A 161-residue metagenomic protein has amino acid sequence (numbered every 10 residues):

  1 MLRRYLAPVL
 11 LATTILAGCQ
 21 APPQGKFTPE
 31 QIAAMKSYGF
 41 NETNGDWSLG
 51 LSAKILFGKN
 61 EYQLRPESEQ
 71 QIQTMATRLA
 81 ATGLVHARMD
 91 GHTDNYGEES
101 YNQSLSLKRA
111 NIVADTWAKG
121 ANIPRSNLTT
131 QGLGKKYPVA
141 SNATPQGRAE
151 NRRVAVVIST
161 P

Functional and structural regions predicted by a protein language model:
M1-V9: Bacterial N-terminal signal peptides that target proteins for export
I15-G18: C-terminal motif of bacterial Sec signal peptides marking the signal peptidase cleavage site
Q20-V85: Periplasmic peptidoglycan-binding/tethering modules of Gram-negative envelope proteins
W47, V85-A87, L128, V154: Conserved beta-strand core positions
H92-P161: Periplasmic OmpA-like peptidoglycan-binding domain that tethers envelope proteins to the cell wall
